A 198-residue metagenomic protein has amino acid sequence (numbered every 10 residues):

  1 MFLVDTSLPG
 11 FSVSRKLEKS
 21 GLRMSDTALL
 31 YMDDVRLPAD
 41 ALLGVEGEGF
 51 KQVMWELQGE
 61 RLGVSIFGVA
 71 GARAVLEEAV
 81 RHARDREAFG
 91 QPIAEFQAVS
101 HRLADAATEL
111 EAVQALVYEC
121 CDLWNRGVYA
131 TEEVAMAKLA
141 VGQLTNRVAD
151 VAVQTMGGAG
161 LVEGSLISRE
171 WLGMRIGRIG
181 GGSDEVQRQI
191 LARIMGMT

Functional and structural regions predicted by a protein language model:
M1-R81, Q91, D184-Q189, M197-T198: FAD-binding core of flavoproteins
W55, M156-T198: Glycine-rich phosphate/cofactor-binding loops in nucleotide/flavin-utilizing enzymes
I66, Q97-A107, A135-K138, Q143 (+1 more regions): Extended, low-aromatic, Leu/Ala- and acidic/polar-enriched alpha-helical coiled-coil segments that form the periplasmic
V80-A94, A107-A140, V153-L161: C-terminal helix-coil-helix/basic helical segment that borders enzyme active sites and/or dimer interfaces and provides
L144-A152: Hydrophobic alpha-helical segments of membrane proteins
